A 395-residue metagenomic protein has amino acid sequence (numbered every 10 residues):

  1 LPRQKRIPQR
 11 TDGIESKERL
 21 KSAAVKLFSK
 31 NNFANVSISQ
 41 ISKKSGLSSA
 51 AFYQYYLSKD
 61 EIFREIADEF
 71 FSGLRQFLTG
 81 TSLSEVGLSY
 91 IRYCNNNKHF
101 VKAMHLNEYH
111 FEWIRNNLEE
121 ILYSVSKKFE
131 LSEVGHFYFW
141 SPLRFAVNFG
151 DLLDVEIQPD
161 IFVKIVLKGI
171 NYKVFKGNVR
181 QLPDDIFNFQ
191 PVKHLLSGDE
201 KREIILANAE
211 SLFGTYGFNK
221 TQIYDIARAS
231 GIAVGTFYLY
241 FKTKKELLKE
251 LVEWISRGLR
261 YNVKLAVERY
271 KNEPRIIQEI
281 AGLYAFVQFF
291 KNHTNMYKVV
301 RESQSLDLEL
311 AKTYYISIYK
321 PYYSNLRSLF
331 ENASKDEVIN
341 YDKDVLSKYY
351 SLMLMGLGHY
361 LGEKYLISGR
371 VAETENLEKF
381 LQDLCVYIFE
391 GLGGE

Functional and structural regions predicted by a protein language model:
L1-K5, Y123-K128, L152-A207, S211-N219 (+4 more regions): C-terminal peripheral helix-coil segments that are non-catalytic and often amphipathic
G13-V25, I41, I66-F70, L74 (+4 more regions): Generic hydrophobic, amphipathic alpha-helix propensity
R19, A23, L27-E61, L212-E246 (+1 more regions): Helix-turn-helix
A23-L27, Y93, N208-L212, F289 (+1 more regions): Short amphipathic alpha-helical elements of helix-turn-helix/winged-helix folds
Y56, I62-F70, M104-E108, L248-I255 (+1 more regions): Alpha-helical DNA-contacting segments of helix-turn-helix folds
E65, Q76-H99, L265-N292: Hydrophobic alpha-helical connector segments
S84-E119, V147-N148, F289-L310, L361-I367: Amphipathic alpha-helical segments used for helix-helix packing
H105-W140, D160-L167, E309-D336, V345-L352: Amphipathic alpha-helical packing segments from all-alpha helical-bundle domains
